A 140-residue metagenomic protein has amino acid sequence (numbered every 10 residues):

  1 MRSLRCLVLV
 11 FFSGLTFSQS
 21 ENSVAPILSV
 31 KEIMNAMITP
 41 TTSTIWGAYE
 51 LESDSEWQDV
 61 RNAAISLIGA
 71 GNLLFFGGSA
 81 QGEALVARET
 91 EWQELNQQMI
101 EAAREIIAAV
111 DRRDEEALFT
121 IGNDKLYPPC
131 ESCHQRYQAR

Functional and structural regions predicted by a protein language model:
R2-L9: Sec-dependent signal peptide recognition, specifically the positively charged N-region followed immediately by
S13-S18: N-terminal signal peptide c-region/cleavage motif recognized by signal peptidases
S20-R140: Sequence context surrounding c-type heme c attachment/ligation sites in exported
